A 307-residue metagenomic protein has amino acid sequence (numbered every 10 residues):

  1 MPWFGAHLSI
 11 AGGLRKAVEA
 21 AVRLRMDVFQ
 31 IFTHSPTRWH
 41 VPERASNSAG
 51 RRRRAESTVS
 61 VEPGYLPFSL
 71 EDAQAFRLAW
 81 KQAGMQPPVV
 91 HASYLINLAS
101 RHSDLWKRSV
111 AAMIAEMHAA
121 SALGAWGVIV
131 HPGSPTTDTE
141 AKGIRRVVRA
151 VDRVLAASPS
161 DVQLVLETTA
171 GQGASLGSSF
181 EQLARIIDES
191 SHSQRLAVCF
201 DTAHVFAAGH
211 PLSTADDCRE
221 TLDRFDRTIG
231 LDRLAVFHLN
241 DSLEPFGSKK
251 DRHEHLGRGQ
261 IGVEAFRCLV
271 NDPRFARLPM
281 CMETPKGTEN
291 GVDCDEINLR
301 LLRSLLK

Functional and structural regions predicted by a protein language model:
M1-A92, I96, S100-H118: N-terminal pre-domain/capping segments
M1-F4, R25-D27, Q82-P88, A122-W126 (+4 more regions): Short, well-ordered coil/turn segments that N-cap beta-strands
H7-A11, F32-P36, S93-L95, G133-P135 (+4 more regions): Active-site beta-loop-alpha junctions enriched in small/polar residues
A21, H91, S109, A120 (+5 more regions): Conserved, mostly hydrophobic/aromatic
K81-Q82, N97-A197, C294: Active-site acidic/histidine proton-transfer and metal-coordination neighborhood in alpha/beta enzyme cores
V148-L256: Acidic/histidine-rich catalytic cores of soluble enzymes
R219-G230, Q260-R274: A short, acidic, amphipathic alpha-helical segment used as a generic capping/interface helix at domain edges
E289-K307: C-terminal helical cap(s) of enzyme catalytic domains, especially alpha/beta-barrels
